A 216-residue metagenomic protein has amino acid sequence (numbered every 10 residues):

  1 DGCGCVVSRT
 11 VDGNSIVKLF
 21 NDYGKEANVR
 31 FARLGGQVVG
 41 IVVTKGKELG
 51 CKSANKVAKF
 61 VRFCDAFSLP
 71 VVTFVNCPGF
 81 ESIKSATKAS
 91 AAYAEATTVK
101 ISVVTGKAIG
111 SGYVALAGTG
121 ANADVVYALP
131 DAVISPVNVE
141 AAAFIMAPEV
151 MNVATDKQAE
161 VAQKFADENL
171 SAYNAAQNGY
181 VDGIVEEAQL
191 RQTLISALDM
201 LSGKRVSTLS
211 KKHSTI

Functional and structural regions predicted by a protein language model:
D1-I216: Ligand-binding clefts of soluble mixed alpha/beta catalytic domains
